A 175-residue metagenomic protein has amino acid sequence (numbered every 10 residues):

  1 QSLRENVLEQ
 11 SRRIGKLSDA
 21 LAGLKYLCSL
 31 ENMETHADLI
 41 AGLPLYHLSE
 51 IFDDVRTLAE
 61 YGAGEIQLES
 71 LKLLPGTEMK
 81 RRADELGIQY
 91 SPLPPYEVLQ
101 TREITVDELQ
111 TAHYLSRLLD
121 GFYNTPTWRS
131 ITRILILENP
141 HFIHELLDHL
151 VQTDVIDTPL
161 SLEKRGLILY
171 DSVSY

Functional and structural regions predicted by a protein language model:
Q1-L93, L99-R102: Conserved non-cysteine loop/helix-boundary elements of the Radical SAM core domain that shape
N6, S18, A22, S49 (+4 more regions): Generic alpha-helical secondary structure signal
P94-S130: C-terminal accessory region of radical SAM enzymes
R117-Y175: Radical SAM enzyme core and accessory elements
